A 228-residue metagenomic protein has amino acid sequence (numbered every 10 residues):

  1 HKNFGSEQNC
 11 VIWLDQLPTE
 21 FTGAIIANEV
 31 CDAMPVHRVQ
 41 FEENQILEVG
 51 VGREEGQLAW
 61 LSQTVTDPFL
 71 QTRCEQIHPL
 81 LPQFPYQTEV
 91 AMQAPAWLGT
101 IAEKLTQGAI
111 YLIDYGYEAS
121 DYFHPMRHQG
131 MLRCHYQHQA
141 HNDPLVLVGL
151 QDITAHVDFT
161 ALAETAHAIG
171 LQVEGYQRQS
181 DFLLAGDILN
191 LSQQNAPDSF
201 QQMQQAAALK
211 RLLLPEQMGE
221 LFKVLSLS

Functional and structural regions predicted by a protein language model:
H1-Q8: Short, conserved SAM-binding/catalytic segment of Class I S-adenosyl-L-methionine-dependent methyltransferases
N9, L14-E43, Q87-M92, A96 (+1 more regions): A short SAM/SAH-binding and catalytic strip from SAM-dependent methyltransferases
V11-I12, I26, V30, V36-V39 (+8 more regions): Extended aliphatic helical segments
D15-L17, T64, S228: Residues at the C-termini of beta-strands that transition into short coil/loop
A24-R73, P125-H135: A mobile, often basic/glycine-rich helix-loop segment that functions as the active-site lid/recognition loop
R73-S228: Long, Lys/Arg- and hydrophobic-enriched amphipathic alpha-helices
